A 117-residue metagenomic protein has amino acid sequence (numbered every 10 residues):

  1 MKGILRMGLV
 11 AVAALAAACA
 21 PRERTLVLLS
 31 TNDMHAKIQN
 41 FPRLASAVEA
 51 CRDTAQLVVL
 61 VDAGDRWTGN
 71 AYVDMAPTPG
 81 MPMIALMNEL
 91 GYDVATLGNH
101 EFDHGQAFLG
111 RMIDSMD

Functional and structural regions predicted by a protein language model:
M1-G8: Bacterial N-terminal signal peptides that target proteins for export
L9, C19-D117: Acidic, metal/ion-coordinating pockets
A13: Active-site/pore-lining binding-face segments in mid-to-C-terminal subdomains
